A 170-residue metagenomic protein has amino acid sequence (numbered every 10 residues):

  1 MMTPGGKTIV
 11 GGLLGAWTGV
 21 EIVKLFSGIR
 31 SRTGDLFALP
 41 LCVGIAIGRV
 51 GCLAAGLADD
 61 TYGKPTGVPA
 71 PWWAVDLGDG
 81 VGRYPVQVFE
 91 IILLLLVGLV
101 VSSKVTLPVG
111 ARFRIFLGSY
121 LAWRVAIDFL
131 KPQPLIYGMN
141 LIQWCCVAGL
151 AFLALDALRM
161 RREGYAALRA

Functional and structural regions predicted by a protein language model:
M1-A170: A feature for loop-to-transmembrane-helix boundaries and adjacent hydrophobic helices in multi-pass integral membrane
